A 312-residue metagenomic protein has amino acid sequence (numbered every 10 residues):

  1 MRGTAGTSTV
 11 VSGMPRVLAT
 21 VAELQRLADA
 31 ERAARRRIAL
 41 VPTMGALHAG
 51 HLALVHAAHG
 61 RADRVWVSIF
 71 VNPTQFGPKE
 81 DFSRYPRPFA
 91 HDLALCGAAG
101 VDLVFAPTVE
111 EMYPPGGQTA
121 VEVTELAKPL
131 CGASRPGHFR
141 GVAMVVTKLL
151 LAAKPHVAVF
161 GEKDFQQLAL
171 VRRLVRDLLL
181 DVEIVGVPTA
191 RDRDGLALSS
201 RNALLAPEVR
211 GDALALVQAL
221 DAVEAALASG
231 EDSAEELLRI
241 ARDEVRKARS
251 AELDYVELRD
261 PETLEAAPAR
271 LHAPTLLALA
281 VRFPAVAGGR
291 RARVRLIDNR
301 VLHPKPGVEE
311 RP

Functional and structural regions predicted by a protein language model:
R2-E252, R259-L264, G288, R300-H303: Nucleotidyltransferase catalytic core that binds NTPs
Q118-P129, H272-A273, A278-A280, A285 (+1 more regions): Active-site loop ensemble at the mouth of alpha/beta enzyme cores that anchors a bound cofactor
L253-H272, L276-A280: A conserved acidic, glycine/proline-rich C-terminal tail/linker
A266-A267, L276-R282, V286-P312: Short, basic/aromatic-enriched C-terminal tail that caps enzymatic domains
